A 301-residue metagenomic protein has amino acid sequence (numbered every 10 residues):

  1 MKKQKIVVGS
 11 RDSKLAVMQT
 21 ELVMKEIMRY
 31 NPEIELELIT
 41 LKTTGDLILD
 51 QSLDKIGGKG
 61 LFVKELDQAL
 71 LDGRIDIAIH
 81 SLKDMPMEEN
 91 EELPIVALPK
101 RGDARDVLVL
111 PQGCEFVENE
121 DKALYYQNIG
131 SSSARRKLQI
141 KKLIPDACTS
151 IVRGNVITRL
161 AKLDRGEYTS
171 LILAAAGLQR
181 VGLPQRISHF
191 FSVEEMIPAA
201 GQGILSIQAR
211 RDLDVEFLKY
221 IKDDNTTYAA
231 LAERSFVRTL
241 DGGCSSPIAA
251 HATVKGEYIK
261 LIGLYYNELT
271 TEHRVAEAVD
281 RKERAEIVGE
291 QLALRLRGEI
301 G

Functional and structural regions predicted by a protein language model:
K2-K42, L47-I48, K55, K137 (+1 more regions): Small-molecule-sensing regulatory modules
Q51-I77: Short, structured active-site "lid" loops
A69, M85-N90: Extracytoplasmic loops/domains of multi-pass membrane proteins
L71-S81, T169-A174: Paired acidic/hydrophobic, glycine-rich loop segments that form the ligand-binding mouth/hinge of periplasmic-binding
L82-K83, E91-D146: A conserved helix-loop-strand patch within extracytoplasmic ligand-binding domains of the periplasmic binding
L82-M85, A176-L178: Short glycine-rich anion-binding loops that position phosphate/pyrophosphate groups of nucleotides and phosphorylated
